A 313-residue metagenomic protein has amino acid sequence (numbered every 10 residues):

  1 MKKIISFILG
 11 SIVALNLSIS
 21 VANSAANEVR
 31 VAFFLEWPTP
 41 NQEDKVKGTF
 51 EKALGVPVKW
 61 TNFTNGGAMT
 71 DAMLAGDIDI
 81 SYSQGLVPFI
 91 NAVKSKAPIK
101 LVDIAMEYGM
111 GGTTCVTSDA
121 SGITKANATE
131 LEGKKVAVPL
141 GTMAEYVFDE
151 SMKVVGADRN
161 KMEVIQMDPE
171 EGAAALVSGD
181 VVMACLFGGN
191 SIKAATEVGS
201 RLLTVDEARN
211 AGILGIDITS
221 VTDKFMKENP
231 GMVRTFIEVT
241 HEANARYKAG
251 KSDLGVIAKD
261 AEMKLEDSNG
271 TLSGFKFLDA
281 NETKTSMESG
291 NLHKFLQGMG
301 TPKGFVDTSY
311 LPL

Functional and structural regions predicted by a protein language model:
M1-I8: Bacterial N-terminal signal peptides that target proteins for export
I12-A22: C-terminal segment of classical bacterial N-terminal signal peptides
A26-V154, E163-Q166, V182-G188, L202 (+1 more regions): Short, glycine-/small- and polar/acidic-enriched structural segments that line small-molecule recognition paths
V46, N65, M69, P88 (+10 more regions): Stable alpha-helical elements in mature extracytoplasmic
A53, A72, G76, N91 (+10 more regions): Structured segments of extracytoplasmic/periplasmic soluble domains in secreted or envelope-associated proteins
V164-I165, E170-I257: Pocket-lining segment of extracytoplasmic ligand-binding domains
K227-T301: Secondary-structure end/capping motifs
F295, G300-L313: Hinge/cleft segment of the Venus flytrap/periplasmic-binding protein
